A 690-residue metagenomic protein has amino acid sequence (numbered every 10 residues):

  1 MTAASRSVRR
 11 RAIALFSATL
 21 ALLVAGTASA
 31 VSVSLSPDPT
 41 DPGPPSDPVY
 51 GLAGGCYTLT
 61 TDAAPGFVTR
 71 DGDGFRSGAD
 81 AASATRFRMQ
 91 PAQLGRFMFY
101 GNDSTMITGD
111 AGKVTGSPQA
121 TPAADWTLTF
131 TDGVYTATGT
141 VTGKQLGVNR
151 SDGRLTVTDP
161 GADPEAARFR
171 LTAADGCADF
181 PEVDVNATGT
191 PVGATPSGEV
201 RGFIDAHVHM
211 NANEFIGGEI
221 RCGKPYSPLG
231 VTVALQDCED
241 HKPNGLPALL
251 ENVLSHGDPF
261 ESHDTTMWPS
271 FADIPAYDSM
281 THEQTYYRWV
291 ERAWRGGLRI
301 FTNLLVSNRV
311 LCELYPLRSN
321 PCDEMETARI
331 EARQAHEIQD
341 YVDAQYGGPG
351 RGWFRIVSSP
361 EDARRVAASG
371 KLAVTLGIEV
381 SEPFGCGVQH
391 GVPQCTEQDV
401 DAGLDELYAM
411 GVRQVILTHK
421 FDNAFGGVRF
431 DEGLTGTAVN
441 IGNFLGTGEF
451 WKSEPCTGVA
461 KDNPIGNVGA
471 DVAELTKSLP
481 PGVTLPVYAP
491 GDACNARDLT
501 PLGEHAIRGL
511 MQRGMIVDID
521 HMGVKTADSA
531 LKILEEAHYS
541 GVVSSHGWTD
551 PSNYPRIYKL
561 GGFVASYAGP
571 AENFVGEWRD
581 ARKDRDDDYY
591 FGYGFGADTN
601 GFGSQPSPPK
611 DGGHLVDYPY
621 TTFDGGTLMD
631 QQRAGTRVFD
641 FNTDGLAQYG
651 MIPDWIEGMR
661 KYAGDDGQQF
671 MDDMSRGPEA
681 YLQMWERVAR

Functional and structural regions predicted by a protein language model:
M1-S32: Secretory targeting and sorting signals
F16, L20, V31-F180: Lectin-like carbohydrate-binding module/patch detector with strong preference for beta-trefoil
V31-L35, T172-C494, P501-R508, Q512 (+3 more regions): N-terminal hydrophobic targeting/anchoring segments and the immediately downstream early-domain regions of hydrolases
M515-M522: Catalytic beta/alpha-barrel core
V517, V543-S544: Short, hydrophobic beta-strand segments that form beta-sheet elements in well-ordered domains
